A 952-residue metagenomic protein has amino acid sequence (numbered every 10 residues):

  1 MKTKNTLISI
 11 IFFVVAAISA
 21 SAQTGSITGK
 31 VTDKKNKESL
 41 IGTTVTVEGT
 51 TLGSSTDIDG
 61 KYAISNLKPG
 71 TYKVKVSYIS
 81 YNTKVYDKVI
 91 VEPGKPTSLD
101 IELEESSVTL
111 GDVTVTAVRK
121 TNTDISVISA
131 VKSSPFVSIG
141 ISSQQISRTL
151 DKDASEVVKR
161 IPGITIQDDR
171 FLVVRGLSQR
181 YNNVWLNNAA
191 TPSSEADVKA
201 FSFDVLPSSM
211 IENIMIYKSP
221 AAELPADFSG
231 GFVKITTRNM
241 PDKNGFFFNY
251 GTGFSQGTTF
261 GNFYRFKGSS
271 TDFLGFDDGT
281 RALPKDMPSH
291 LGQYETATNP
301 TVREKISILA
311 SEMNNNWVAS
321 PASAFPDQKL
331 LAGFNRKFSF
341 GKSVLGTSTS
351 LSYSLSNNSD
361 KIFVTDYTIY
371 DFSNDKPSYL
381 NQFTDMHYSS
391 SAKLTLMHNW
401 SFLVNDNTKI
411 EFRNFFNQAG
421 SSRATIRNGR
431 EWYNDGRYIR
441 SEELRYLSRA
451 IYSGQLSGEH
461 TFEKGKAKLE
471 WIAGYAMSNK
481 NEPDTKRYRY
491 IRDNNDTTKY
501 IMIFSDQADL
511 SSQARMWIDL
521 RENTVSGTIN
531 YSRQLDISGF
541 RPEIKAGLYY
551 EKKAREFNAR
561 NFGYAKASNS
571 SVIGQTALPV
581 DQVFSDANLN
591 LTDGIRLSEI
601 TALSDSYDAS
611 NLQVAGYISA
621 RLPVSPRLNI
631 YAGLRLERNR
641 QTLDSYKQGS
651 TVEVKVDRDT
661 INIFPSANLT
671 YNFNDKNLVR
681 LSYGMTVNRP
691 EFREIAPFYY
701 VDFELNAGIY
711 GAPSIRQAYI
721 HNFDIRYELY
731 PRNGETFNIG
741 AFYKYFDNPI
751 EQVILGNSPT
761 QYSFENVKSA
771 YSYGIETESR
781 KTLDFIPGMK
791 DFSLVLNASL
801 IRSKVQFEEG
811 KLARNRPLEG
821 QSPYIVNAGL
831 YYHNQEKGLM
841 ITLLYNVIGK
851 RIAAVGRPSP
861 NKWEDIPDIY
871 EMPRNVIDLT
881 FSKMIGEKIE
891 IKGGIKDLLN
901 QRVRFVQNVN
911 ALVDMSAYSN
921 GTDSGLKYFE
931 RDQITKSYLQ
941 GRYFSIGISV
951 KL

Functional and structural regions predicted by a protein language model:
T32, N36, T43-E48, S77-I79 (+3 more regions): Short, acidic, small-residue-rich periplasmic hinge/interaction motif at the N-terminus of Gram-negative outer-membrane
T50-K61: Short, acidic Ser/Thr/Gly-rich low-complexity loop/linker segments typical of extracellular and cell-surface proteins
I90, K120-T121, I125-V173, N188-V205 (+2 more regions): Periplasmic N-terminal accessory/gating domains of Gram-negative outer-membrane beta-barrel systems
Y294-E304, L309-T425, Y452, A667: Transmembrane beta-barrel wall of Gram-negative outer-membrane proteins
L403, F415, Y446-S457, K464-K466 (+8 more regions): Structural signature of Gram-negative outer-membrane beta-barrels, strongest in the C-terminal barrel of TonB-dependent
F504, L520, T528, Q575-T576 (+5 more regions): Outer membrane beta-barrel strand-and-loop segments of large Gram-negative receptors, especially TonB-dependent
A741-F746, S763-V855: Gram-negative outer-membrane beta-barrel transporters
V847-R857, K883-L952: C-terminal beta-signal and adjacent terminal beta-strands/loops of Gram-negative outer-membrane beta-barrel proteins
